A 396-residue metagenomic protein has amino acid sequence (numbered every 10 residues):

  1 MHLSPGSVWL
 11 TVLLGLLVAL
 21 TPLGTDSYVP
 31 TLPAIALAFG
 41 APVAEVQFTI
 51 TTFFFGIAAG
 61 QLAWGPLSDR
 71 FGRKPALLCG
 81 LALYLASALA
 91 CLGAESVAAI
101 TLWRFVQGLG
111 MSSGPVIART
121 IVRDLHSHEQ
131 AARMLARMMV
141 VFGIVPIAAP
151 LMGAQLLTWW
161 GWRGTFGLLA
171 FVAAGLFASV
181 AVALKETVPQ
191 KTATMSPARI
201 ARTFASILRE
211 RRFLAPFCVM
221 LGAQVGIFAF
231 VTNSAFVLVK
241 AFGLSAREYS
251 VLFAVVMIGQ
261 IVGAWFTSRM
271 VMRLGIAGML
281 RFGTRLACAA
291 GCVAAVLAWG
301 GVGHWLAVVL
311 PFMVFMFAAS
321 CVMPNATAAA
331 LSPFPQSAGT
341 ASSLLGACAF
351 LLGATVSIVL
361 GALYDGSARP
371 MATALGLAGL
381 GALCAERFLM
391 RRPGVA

Functional and structural regions predicted by a protein language model:
M1-S4, E186-F217: Juxtamembrane intracellular "pre-TM" segments in multi-pass secondary transporters
A38-G40, G72, G93-A99, G110 (+2 more regions): Helix-breaking motifs and short loop linkers at transmembrane-helix boundaries and internal kinks in secondary membrane
A59-A98: Conserved MFS/SLC helix-loop-helix module at the cytosolic interface between two early adjacent transmembrane helices
P75-A90, A170, M279-A294: Structural signature of the two symmetry-related core transmembrane helices
L83-A90, A98-V106, L306-F312: Paired small-residue
A99, H128, A136-V182: Helix-loop-helix hairpin linking two adjacent transmembrane segments in secondary transporters
W103-I144: Cytoplasmic helix-loop-helix junction between adjacent transmembrane helices in 12-TM secondary transporters
A329-G366, L375: A late C-terminal transmembrane helix in Major Facilitator Superfamily
